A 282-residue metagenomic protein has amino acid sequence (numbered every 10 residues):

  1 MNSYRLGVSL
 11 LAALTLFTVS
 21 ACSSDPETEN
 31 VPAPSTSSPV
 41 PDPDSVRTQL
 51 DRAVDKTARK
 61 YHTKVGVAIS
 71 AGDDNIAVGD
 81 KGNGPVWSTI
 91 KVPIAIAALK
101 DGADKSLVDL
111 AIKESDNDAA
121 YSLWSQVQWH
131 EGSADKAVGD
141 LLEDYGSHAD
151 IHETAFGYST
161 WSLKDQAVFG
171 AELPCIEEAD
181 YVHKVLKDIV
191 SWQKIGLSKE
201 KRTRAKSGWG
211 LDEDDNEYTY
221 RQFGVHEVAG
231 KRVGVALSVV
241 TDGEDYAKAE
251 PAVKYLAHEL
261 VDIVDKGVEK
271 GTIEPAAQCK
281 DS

Functional and structural regions predicted by a protein language model:
M1-A13: N-terminal export and membrane-targeting signals
F17-A21: C-terminal motif of bacterial Sec signal peptides marking the signal peptidase cleavage site
E27-P34, V40-V65, D74, Q128-S282: Penicillin-recognizing serine hydrolase domain
H62-N83, L99: Short, conserved catalytic-motif segment at the N-terminal edge
A68-N75, L107-W129, E274-D281: Acidic helix-start/capping segments at beta-turn-to-alpha-helix junctions
A71, G82, S88-I90, S115 (+2 more regions): A mature extracytoplasmic/lumenal domain signature
N83-A103, A111: Active-site SXXK
W87-V92, N117-A120, T160-A167: Short alpha-helical patches at coil-to-helix transitions and adjacent helical residues in well-structured domains
